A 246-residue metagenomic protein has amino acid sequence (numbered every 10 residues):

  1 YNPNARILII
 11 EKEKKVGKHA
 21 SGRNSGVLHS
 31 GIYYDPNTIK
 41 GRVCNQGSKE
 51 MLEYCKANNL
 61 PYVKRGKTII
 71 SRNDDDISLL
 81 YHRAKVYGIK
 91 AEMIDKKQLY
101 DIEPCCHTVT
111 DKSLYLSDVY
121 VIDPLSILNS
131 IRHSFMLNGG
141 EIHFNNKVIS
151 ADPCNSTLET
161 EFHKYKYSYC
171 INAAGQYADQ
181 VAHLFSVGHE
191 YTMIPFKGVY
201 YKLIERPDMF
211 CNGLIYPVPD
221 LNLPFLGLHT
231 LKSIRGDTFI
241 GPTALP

Functional and structural regions predicted by a protein language model:
N2-R23: Glycine-rich FAD pyrophosphate-binding loop
E11, K64, D95-K96, F144-N146: Short loop/edge segments at beta-strand edges and connector loops that shape dinucleotide/nucleotide cofactor-binding
R23, D75-D76, I102-T110, A151-E159 (+1 more regions): A short, glycine/Asx- and small/polar-enriched loop/turn that sits immediately N-terminal to a beta-strand
N24-H29, G241-A244: Structural motif of enzymes handling amino- and sulfur-group chemistry
G26-I102, D111, G227-L228: Dinucleotide-binding Rossmann-like beta1-alpha1 core, especially the glycine-rich loop that anchors the ADP
L114-Y169, A173-Q180: Helical element adjacent to the flavin cofactor pocket in flavoenzyme catalytic cores
A151-N155, E161-P246: Flavin-dependent oxidoreductases
